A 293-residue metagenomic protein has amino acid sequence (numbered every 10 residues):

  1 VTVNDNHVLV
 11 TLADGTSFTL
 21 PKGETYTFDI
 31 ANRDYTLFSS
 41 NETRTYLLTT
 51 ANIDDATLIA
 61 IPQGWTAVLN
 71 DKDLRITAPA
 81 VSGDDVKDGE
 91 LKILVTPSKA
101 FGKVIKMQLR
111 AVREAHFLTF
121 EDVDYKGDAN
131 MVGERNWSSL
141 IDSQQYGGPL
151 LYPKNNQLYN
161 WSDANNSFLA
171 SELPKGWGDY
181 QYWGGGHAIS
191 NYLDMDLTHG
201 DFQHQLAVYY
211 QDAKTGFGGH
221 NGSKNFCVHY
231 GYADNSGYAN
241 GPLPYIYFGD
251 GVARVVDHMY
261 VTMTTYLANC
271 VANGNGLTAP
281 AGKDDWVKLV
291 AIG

Functional and structural regions predicted by a protein language model:
N4-N6, T16, G23-Q63, V112-R113: Solvent-exposed, low-complexity, repeat-rich "mucin-like" stalks and linkers
A13, P79, L94-A100: Beta-strand-rich extracellular modules
G23, A100-A115: C-terminal edge beta-strand
D73-E90: Extracellular/luminal low-complexity segments enriched in Ser/Thr/Pro
D85-K99, L289-G293: A short beta-strand micro-motif common to beta-rich folds, especially ectodomain repeats
E114-L243, G251: N-terminal targeting leaders for non-cytosolic proteins
G251-H258, W286: Extended extracellular/luminal ectodomain segments enriched in beta-structured repeat modules
C270-L289: Short coil-to-beta strand junction motifs in C2/discoidin
